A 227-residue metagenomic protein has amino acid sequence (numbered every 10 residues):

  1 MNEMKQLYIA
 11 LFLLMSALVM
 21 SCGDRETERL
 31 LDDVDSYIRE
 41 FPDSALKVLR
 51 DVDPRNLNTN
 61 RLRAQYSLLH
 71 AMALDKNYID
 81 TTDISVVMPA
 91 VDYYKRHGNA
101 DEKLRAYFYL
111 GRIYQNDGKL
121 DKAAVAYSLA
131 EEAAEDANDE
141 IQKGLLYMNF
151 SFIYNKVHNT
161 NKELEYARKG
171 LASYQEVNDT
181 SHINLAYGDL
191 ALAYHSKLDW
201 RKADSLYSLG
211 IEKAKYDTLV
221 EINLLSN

Functional and structural regions predicted by a protein language model:
N2, Y8-L13, V19-N227: A "functional boundary" signal
